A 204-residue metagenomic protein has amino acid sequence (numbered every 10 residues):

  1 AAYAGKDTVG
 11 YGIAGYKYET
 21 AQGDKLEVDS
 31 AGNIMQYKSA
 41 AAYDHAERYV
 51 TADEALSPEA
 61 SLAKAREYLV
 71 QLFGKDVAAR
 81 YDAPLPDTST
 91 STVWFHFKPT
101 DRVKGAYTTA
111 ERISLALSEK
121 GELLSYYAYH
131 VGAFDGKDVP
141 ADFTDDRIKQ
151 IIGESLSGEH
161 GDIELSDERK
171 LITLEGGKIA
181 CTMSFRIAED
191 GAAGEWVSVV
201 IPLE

Functional and structural regions predicted by a protein language model:
A1-P86, T90-G105, A110, A116 (+3 more regions): Preferential activation on post-signal-peptide N-terminal prodomains/segments of secreted or lumenal proteins
S91, E111, G177-C181: Residues at beta-strand starts and edge strands
L123-L124, A193: Short loop/beta submotifs within extracellular cysteine-rich repeat domains
S155-E204: Hydrophilic extracytoplasmic domains
